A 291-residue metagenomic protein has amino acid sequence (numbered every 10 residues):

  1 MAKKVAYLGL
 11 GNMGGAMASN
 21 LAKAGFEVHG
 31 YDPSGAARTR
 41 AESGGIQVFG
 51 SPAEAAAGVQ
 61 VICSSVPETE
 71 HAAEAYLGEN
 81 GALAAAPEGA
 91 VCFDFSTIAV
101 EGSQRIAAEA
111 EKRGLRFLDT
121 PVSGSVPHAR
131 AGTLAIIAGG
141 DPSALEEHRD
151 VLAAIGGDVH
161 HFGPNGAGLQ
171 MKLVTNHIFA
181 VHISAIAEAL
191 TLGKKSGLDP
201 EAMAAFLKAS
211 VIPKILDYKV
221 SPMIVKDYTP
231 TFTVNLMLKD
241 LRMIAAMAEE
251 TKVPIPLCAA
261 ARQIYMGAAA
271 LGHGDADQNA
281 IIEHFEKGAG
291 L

Functional and structural regions predicted by a protein language model:
M1-S65, A90, F95: NAD(P)+-binding Rossmann beta1-loop-alpha1 motif at the extreme N-terminus of oxidoreductases
L10, T97-H177: Rossmann-fold dinucleotide-binding core
V28, V48, F117-L118, V159 (+2 more regions): Hydrophobic beta-strand scaffold residues
P52-S64, T69-L115: Rossmann-fold NAD(P) dinucleotide-binding segment
A167-A289: Helical "substrate-binding/catalytic lid" subdomain of Rossmann-like NAD(P)-dependent dehydrogenases/reductases
